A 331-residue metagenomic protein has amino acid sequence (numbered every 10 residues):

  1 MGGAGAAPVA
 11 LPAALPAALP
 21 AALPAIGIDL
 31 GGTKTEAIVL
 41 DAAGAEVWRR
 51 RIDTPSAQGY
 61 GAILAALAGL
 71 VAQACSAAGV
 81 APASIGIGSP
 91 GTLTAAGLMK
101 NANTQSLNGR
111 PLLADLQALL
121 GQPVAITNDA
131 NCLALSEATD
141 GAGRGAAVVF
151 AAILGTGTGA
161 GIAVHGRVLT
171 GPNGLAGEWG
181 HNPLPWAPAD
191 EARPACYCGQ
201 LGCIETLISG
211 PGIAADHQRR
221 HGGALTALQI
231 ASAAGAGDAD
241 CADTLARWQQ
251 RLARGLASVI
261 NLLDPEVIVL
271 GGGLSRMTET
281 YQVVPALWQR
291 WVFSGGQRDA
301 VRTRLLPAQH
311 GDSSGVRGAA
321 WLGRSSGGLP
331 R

Functional and structural regions predicted by a protein language model:
M1-S84, T94-A96, A114-V124, E137-A146 (+1 more regions): ATP-binding/phosphotransfer module of carbohydrate and carboxylate kinases, centering on a glycine-rich
D29, G86-P90, T127, A151-G157 (+1 more regions): Short beta-strand segments
K34-T35, C132, G157-G159: Short glycine/serine/threonine-rich phosphate/pyrophosphate-binding segments that cradle anionic phosphate groups
R49-R51, A102, G171: Residue-level detector of high-confidence beta-strand sites
L98-G109: A charged helix-plus-loop insertion that forms the helical arch/lid used to bind and gate nucleic-acid substrates
I126-A130, A134: Short loop/edge segments at beta-strand edges and connector loops that shape dinucleotide/nucleotide cofactor-binding
A146-L207: Glycine-rich phosphate-binding loop of actin/hexokinase-like ATP-binding domains
